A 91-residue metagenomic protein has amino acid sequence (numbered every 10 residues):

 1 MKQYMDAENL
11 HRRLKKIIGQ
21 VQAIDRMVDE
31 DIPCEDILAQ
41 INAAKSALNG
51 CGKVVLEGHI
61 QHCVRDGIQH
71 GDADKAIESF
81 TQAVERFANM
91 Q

Functional and structural regions predicted by a protein language model:
M1-Q91: Solvent-exposed interaction patches of small proteins and small membrane subunits
